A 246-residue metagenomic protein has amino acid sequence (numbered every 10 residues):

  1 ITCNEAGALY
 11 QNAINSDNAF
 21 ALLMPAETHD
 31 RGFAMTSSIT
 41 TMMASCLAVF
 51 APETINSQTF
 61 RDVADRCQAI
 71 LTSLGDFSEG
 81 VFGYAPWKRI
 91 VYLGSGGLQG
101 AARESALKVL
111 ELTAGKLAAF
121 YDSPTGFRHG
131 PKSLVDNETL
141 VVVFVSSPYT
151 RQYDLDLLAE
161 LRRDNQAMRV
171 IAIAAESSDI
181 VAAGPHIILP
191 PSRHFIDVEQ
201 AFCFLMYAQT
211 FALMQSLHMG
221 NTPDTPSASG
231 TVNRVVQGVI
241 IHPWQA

Functional and structural regions predicted by a protein language model:
I1-D65, F144-A183, I187-S192: Glycine-rich phosphate-binding loops that contact phosphosugars or nucleotide phosphates
I14-V142, M219-A246: Active-site phosphate/pyrophosphate-binding segments
E104, Y153-L155, A183-G184, Q200 (+1 more regions): Short conserved micro-motifs at the rims of enzyme active sites and ligand-binding pockets
V109, L161, F211: Hydrophobic, well-ordered secondary-structure elements that form the walls of internal hydrophobic environments
T113, L161-R162, Q215: Hydrophobic, Leu/Ile/Phe/Ala-enriched alpha-helical segments that form helix-helix packing faces
F127-R163, S192-A208: Glycine-rich, anion-gripping cofactor-binding loops and their flanking helix/strand elements in enzyme active sites
R169, I188-A246: Charge-biased C-terminal accessory regions appended to nucleic-acid-, cytoskeletal NTPase
